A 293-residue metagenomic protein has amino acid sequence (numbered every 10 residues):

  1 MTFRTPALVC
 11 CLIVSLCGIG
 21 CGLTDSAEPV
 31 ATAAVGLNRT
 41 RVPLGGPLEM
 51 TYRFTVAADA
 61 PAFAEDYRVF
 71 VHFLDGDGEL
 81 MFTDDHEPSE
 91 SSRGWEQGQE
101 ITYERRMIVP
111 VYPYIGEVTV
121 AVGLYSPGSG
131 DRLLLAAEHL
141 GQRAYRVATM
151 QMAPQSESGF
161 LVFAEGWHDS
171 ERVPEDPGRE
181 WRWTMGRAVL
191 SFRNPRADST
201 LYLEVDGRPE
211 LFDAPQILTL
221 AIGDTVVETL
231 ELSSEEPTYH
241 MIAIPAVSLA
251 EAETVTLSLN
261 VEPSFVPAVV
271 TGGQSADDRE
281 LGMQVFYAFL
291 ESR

Functional and structural regions predicted by a protein language model:
M1-V9: Bacterial N-terminal signal peptides that target proteins for export
V9-G18: Bacterial N-terminal signal peptides
C21-R293: C-terminal luminal/periplasmic domains and tails of membrane-associated envelope-modifying transferases
